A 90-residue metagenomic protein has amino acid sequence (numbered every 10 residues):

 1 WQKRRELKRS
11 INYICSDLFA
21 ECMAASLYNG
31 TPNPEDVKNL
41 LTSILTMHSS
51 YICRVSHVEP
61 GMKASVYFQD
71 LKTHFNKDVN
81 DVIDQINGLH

Functional and structural regions predicted by a protein language model:
W1-R4, G30-V37, H57-F68: Alpha-helical rod/repeat scaffolding segments in eukaryotic adaptors/tethers and long-chain four-helix cytokines
Q2-T31: N-terminal acidic leader/helix
K3, L18, L45-T46, I86-H90: A broad "ordered helical/assembly scaffold" signature
K8, N12-C15, F19, L41-L45 (+3 more regions): Generic structural concept
C22-V55: Amphipathic alpha-helical interaction modules
T42, S50-H90: Low-complexity intrinsically disordered segments
